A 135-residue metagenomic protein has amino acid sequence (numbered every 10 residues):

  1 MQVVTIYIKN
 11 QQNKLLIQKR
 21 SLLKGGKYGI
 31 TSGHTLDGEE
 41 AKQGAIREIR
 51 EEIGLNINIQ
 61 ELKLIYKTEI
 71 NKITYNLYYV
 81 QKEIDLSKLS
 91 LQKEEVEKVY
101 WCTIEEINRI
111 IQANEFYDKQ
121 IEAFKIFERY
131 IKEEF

Functional and structural regions predicted by a protein language model:
M1-R47, E51: Conserved Nudix-box catalytic region and its N-terminal flanking loop in Nudix hydrolases and closely related
M1-V3, K63, I73, I84: Short beta-strand-initiation
I6-N10, D37-E40, A45-R50, Q60 (+3 more regions): Short C-terminal domain-edge/linker segments immediately following a structured domain
I17, L64-Y66, W101: Structural signal for conserved beta-strand scaffold positions within catalytic alpha/beta enzyme cores
L23-Y28, E69-F135: Nudix hydrolase/Nudix homology domain
N56-I65: A short coil-to-beta-strand element that immediately follows conserved catalytic motifs
